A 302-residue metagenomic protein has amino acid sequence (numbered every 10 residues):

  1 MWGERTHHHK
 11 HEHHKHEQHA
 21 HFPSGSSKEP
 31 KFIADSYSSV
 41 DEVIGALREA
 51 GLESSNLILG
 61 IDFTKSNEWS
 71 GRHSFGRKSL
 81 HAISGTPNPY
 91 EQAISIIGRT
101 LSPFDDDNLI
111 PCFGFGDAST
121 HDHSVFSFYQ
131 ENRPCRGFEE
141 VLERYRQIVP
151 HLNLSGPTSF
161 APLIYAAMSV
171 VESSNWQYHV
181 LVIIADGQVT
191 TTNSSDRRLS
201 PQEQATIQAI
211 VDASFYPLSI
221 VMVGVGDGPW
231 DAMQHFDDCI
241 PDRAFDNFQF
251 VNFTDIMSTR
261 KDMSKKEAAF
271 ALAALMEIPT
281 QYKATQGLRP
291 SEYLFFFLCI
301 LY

Functional and structural regions predicted by a protein language model:
M1-Y302: Acidic, low-complexity intrinsically disordered regions
